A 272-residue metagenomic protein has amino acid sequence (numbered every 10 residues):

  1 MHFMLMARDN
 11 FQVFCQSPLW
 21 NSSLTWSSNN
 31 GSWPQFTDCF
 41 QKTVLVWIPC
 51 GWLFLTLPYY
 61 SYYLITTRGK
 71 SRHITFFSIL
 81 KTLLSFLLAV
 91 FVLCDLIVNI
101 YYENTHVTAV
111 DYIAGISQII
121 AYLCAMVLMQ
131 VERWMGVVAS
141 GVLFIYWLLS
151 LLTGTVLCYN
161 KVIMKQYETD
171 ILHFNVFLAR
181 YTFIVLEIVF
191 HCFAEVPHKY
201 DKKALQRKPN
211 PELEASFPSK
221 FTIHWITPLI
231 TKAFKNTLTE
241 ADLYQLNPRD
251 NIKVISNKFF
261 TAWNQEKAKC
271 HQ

Functional and structural regions predicted by a protein language model:
M1-Q272: Membrane-proximal cytosolic tails and large cytosolic loops of membrane proteins
